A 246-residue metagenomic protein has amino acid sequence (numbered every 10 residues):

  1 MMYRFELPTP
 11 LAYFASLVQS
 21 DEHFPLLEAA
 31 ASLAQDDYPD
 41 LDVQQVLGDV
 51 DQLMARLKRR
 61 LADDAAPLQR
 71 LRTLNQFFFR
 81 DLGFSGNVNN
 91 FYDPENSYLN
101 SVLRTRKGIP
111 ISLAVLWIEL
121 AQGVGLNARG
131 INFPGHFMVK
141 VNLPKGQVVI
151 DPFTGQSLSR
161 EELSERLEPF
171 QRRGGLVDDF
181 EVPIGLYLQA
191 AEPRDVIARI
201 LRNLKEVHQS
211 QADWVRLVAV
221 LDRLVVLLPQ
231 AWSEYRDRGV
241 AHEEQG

Functional and structural regions predicted by a protein language model:
M1-G246: A structural boundary/capping signal
